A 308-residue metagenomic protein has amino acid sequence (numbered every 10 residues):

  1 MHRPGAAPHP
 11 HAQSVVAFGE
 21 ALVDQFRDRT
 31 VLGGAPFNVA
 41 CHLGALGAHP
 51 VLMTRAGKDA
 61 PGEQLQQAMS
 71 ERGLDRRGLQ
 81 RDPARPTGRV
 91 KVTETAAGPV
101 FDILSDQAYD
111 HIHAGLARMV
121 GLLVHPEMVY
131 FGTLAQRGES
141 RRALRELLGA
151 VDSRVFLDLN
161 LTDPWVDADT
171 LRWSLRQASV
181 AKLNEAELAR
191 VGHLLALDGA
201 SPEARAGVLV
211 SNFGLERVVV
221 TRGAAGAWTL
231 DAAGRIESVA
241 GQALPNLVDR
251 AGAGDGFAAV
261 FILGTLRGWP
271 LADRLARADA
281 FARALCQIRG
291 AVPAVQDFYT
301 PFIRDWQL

Functional and structural regions predicted by a protein language model:
M1-D75, L247, L308: Glycine-rich phosphate/adenosyl-contacting loop at the front of the ribokinase-like
M1-S14, G199-L308: Conserved phosphate-binding/catalytic region of the ribokinase-like
V15-A17, I103, V155, A181 (+1 more regions): Residue-level marker for buried hydrophobic side chains located in beta-strands that build the well-ordered beta-sheet
V23, H49-T133, I303-L308: Conserved N-terminal subdomain of the carbohydrate kinase-like
L43, N184, G254: Short, conserved phosphate/pyrophosphate- and ester-handling motifs at nucleotide-, phospho-/glycolipid
H49-P50, R76, S153-V155, V218: Hydrophobic anchor at the start of a short beta-strand that flanks the dinucleotide cofactor-binding loop
G121-L122, W173-S174, S211: Structural alpha-helical scaffold elements that stabilize or flank donor/cofactor-binding regions in carbohydrate
M128-A204, V208, A225-G226: Conserved beta-alpha-beta core of the PfkB/ribokinase-like small-molecule kinase fold
